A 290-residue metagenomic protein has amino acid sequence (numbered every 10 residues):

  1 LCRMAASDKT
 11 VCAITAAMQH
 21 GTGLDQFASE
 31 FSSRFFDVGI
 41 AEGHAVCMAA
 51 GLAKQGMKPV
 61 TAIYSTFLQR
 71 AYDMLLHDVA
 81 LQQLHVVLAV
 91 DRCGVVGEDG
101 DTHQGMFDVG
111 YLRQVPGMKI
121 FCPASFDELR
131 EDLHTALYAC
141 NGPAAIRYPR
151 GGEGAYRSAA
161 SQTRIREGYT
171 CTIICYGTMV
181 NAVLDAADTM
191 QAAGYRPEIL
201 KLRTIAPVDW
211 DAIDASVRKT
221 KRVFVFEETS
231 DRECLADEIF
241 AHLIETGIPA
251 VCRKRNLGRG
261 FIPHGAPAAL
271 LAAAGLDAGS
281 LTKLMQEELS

Functional and structural regions predicted by a protein language model:
R3-S29, D37, G43-V46, L68 (+5 more regions): Thiamine diphosphate
G23, F35, E42-A62, A71-L75 (+1 more regions): Extended, hydrophobic alpha-helical segments in both membrane/secreted and soluble proteins
I120-C122, L200: Short, well-structured beta-strand/strand-turn elements
